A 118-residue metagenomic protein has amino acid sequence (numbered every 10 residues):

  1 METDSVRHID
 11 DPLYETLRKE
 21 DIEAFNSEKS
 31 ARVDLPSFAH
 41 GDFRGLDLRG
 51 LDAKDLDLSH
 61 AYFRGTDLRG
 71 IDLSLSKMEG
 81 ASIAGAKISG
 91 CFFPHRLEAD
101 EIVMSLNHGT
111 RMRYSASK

Functional and structural regions predicted by a protein language model:
E2-T3, D10: Intrinsically disordered, low-complexity repeat tracts enriched in Gly/Pro/Ser/Thr and acidic residues, frequently
S5, L13-K118: Tandem repeat scaffolds
